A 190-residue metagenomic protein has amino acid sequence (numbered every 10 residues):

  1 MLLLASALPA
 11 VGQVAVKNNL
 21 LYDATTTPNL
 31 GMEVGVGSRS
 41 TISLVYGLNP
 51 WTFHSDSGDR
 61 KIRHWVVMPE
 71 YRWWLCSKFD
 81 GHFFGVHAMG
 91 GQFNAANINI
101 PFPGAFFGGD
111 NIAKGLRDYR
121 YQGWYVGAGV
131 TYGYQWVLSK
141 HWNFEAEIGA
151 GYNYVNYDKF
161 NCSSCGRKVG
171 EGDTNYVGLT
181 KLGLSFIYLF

Functional and structural regions predicted by a protein language model:
M1-A7: Bacterial N-terminal signal peptides
L8-G12: Sec/Tat signal peptide C-region and signal peptidase I cleavage site
Q13-T25, T41-T52: Transmembrane beta-strand segments that form the barrel wall of outer-membrane beta-barrel proteins
D23-A24, G127, G178: Short hydrophobic/aromatic segments of transmembrane alpha-helices and their interfaces
T26, P50-T52, N153-Y154, G172: A short local loop/turn or secondary-structure capping micro-motif enriched for an aromatic residue
T26-N29, G129: Short, surface-exposed coil-to-beta transition loops
V34-A146, G183-Y188: Gram-negative (and chloroplast) outer-membrane scaffold detector with strong preference for beta-barrel transmembrane
S139-F190: Predominantly the C-terminal beta-signal and adjacent terminal strand-loop region of outer-membrane beta-barrel
